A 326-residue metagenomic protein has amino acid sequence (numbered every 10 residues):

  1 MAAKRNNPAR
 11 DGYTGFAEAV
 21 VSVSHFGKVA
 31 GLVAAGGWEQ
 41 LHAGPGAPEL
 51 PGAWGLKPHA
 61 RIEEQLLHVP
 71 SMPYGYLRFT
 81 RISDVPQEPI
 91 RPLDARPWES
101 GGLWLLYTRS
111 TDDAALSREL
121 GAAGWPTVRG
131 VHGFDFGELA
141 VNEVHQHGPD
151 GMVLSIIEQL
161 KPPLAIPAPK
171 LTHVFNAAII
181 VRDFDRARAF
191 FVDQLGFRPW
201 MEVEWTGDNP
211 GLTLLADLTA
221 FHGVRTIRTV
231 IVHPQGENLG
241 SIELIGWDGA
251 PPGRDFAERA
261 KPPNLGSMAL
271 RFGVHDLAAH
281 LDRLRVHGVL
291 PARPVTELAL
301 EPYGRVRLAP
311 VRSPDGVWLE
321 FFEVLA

Functional and structural regions predicted by a protein language model:
M1-G12, E18-V21, L41-P45, E49-W54 (+8 more regions): Vicinal oxygen chelate
H25-Q40, L116-A123, D183-P199, V286: Amphipathic alpha-helical segments
K28, E64-V69: Active-site-proximal cofactor/substrate-binding loop regions of enzyme domains
G55-K57, A95-P97, A168, A260-K261: Short consensus segments that form the blades of beta-propeller domains, in both extracellular/periplasmic
L77, Q87-D94, W98-S100, T111: Post-signal peptide N-terminal segment of secreted/secretory-pathway proteins
F175-N176, P199: Solenoidal tandem-repeat scaffolds enriched in leucines and small polar residues
A250-P252: Eukaryotic modular interaction domains in large regulatory/scaffold proteins
S267-A269: Loop/turn-rich, solvent-exposed surfaces of beta-rich toroidal or solenoidal domains
